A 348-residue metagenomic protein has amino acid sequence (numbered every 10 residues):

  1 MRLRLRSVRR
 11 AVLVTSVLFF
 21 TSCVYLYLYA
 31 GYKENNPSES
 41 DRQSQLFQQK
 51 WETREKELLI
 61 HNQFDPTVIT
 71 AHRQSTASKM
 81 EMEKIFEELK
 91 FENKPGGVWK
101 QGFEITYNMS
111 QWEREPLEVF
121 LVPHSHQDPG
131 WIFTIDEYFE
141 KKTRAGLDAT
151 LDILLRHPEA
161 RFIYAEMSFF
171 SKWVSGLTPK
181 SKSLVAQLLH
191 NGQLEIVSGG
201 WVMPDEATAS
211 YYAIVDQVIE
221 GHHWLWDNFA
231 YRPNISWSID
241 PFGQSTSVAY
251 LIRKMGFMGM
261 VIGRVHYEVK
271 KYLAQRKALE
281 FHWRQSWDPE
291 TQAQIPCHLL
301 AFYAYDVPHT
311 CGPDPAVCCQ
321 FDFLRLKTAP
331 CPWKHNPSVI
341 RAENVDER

Functional and structural regions predicted by a protein language model:
L3-R348: Catalytic-domain carbohydrate-binding cleft regions of carbohydrate-active enzymes
